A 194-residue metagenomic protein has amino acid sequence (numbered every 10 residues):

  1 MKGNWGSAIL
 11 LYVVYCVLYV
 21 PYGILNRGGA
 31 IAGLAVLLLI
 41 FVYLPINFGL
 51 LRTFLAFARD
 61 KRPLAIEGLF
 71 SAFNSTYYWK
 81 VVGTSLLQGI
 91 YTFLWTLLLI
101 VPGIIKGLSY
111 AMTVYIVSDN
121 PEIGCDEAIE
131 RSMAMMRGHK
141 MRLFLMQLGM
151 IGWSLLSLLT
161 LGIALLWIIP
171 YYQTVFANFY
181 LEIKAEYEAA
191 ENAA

Functional and structural regions predicted by a protein language model:
M1-A194: Hydrophobic alpha-helical membrane segments
